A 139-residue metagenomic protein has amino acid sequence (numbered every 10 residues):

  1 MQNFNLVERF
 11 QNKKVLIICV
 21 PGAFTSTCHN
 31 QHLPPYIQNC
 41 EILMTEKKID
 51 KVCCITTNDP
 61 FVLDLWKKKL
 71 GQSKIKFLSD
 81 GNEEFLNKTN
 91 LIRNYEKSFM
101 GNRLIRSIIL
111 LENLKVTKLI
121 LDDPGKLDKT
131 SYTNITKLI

Functional and structural regions predicted by a protein language model:
M1-I139: Chalcogenol-based redox active-site neighborhoods
